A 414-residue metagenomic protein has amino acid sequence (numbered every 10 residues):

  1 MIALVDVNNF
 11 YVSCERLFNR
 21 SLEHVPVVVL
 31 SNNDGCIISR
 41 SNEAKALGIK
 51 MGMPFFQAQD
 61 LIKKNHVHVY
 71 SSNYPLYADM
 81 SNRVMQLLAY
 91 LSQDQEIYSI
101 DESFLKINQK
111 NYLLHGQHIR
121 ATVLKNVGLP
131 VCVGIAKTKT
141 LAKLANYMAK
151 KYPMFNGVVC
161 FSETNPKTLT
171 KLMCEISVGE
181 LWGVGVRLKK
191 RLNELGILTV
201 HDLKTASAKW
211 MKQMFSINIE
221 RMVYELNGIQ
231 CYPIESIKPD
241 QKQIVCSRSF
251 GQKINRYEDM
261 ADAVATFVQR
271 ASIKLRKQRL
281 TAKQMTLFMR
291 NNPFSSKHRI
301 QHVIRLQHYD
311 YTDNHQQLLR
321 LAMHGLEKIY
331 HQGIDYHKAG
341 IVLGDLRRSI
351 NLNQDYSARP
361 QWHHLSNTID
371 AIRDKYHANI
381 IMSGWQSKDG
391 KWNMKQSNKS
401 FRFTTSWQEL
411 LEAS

Functional and structural regions predicted by a protein language model:
M1-Y224, R359-S414: Gly/Gly-Pro- and Ser/Thr-rich, intrinsically disordered tail segments characteristic of DNA damage-repair and tolerance
L4, E180, K190-G333: DNA-contacting surface of Y-family translesion DNA polymerases
E23-V25, L129, T281-K283, I300-H302 (+1 more regions): A generic structural signal for short beta-strands and their flanking turns/coil linkers
Y98-E102, A136-K139, L280-Q284, I334-K338: Short Gly/Ser/Thr- and Asp/Glu-enriched loop/turn motifs at secondary-structure junctions
S103-I107, H302-H308, R348-Q354: Short, hydrophobic beta-strand segments
N111-L114, S295-S296, R347-Q354: Short, charged/polar, Gly/Pro-enriched secondary-structure boundary elements
A136-T138, R290, V342-L346, Q386: Short loop/turn motifs enriched for small/polar and acidic residues
Q317-K375: C-terminal hydrophobic structural anchor segments that stabilize assembly/packing rather than catalytic chemistry
